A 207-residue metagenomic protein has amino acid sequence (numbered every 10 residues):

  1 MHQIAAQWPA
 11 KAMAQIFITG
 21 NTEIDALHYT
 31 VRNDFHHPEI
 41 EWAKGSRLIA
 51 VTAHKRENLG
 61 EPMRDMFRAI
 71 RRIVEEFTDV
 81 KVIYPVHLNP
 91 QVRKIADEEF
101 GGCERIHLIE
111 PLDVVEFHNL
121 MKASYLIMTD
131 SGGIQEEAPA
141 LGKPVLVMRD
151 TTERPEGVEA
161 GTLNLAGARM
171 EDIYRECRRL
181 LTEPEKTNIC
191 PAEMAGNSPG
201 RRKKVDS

Functional and structural regions predicted by a protein language model:
M1-Y84, N89-S207: Nucleotide-activated sugar donor-binding and catalytic core shared by glycosyltransferases and related lipid-linked
